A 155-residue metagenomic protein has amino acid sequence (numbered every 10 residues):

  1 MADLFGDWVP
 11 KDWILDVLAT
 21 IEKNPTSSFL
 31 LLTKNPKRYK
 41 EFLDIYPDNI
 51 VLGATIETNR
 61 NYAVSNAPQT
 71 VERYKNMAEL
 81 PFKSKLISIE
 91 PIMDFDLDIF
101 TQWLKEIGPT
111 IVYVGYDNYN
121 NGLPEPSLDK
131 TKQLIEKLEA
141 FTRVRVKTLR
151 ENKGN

Functional and structural regions predicted by a protein language model:
M1-K137: Conserved AdoMet/S-adenosylmethionine-binding subsite of the radical SAM
E125-N155: Contiguous terminal or domain-adjacent regions that often encompass a lipid-handling module or interaction segment
